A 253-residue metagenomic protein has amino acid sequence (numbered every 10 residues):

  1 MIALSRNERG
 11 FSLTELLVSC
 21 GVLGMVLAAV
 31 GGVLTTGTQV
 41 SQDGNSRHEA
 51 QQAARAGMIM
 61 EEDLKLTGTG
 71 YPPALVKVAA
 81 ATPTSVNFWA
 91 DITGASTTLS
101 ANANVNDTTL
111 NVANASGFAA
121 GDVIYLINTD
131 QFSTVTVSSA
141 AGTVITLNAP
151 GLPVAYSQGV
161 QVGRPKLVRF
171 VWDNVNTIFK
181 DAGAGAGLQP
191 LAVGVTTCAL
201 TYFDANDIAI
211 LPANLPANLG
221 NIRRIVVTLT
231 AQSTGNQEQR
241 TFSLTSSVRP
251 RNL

Functional and structural regions predicted by a protein language model:
I2-L4, E8-M58, K65: Aliphatic-rich helix starts adjacent to a transmembrane/signal segment
A3, Q42, S46-H48, I92-G94 (+4 more regions): Short linear sequence signals and composition-biased patches located at protein termini or domain-edge surfaces
G68-V76: Active-site phosphate-binding and catalytic loops of NTP-dependent enzymes
L75-Q158: Autoprocessing Asn-cyclization modules and mimics
S85, D107-T109, V144, L167 (+2 more regions): Intrinsic-disorder/low-complexity, polar/charged segments enriched in Ser/Thr/Lys/Arg/Asp/Glu/Gln
F118, Q131, R164-K166, F242: Residues that act as N-cap/strand-start positions at coil-to-secondary-structure junctions
V168-D173: Broad, structure-driven detector of short, well-ordered beta-strand segments within folded domains
